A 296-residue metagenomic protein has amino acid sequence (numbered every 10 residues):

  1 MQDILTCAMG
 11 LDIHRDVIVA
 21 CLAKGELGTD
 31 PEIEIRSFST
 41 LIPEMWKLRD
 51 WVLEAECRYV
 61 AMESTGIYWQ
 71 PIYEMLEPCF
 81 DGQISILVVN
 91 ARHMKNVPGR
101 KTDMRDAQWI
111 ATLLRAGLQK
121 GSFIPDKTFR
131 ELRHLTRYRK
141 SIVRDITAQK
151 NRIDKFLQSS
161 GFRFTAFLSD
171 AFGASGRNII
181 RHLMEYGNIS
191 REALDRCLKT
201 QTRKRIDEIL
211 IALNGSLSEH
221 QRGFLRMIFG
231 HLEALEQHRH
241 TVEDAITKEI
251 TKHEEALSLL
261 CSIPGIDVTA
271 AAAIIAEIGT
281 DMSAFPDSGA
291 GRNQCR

Functional and structural regions predicted by a protein language model:
M1-R296: A detector of single, family-specific signature residues that are central to catalytic or substrate-handling motifs
